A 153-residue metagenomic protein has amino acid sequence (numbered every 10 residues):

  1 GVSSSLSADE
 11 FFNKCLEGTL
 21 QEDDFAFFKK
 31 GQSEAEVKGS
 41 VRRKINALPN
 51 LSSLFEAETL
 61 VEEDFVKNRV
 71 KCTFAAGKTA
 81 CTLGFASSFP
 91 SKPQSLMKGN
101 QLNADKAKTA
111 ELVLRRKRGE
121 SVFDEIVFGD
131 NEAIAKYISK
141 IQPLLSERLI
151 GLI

Functional and structural regions predicted by a protein language model:
G1-R69, R116-I153: An acidic, glycine-rich, mixed-charge low-complexity segment common to nucleic-acid enzymes
N68-A76: Short beta-strand segments that buttress and anchor functional surface loops
A76-E132: Compact beta-sheet-dominated globular domain cores
